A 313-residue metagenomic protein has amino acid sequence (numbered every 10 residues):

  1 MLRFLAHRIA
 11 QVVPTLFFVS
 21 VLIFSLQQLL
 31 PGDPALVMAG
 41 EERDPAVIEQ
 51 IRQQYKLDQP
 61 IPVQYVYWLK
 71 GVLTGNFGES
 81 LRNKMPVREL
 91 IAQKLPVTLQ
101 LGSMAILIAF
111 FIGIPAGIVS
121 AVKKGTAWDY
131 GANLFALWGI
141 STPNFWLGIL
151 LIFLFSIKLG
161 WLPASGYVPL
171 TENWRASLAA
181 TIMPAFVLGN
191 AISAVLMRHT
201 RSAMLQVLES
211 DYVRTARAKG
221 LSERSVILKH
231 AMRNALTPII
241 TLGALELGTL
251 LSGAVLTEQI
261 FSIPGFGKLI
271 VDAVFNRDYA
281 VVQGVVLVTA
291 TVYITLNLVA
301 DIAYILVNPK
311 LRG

Functional and structural regions predicted by a protein language model:
L2-F4, L95-Y130, E172-G313: Alpha-helical transmembrane segments of integral membrane proteins, especially multi-pass inner/plasma-membrane
A6-L16: N-terminal signal-anchor/signal peptide hydrophobic helix marking the start of the first transmembrane segment
I9, I51, I61-F77, V87 (+8 more regions): Hydrophobic alpha-helical segments of integral membrane proteins, encompassing both true transmembrane helices
T15-V66, M85, L159-A180: Hydrophobic alpha-helical transmembrane segments of membrane transport/permease proteins and related membrane-embedded
V19, I23-Q27, G148, I152-S156 (+4 more regions): Juxtamembrane/transmembrane-helix interface segments of polytopic membrane transporters
L30, G139-T142, L251: Transmembrane helix irregularities
D58-I114: An internal, D/E-rich "acidic patch" concept
K84, N133-R198: Membrane-water interface segments at transmembrane-helix boundaries in multipass membrane proteins
